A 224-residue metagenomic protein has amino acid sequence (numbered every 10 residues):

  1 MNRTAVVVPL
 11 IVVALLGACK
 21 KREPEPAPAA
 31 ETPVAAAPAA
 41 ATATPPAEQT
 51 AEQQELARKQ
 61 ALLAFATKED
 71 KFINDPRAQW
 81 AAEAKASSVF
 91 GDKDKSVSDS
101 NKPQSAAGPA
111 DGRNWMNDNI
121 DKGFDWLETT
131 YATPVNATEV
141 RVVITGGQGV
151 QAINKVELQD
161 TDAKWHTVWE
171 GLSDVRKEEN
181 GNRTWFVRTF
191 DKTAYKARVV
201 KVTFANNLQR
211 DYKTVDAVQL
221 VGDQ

Functional and structural regions predicted by a protein language model:
M1, R22-E23: Short, low-complexity patches enriched in S/T/P/G
M1-V7: Bacterial N-terminal signal peptides that target proteins for export
A5, W185, V200: A Trp-anchored, charged/polar loop motif used as the substrate-binding/catalytic surface of acyl/ester-handling
V7-V13: Sec-dependent N-terminal signal peptides
L15-A18: C-terminal motif of bacterial Sec signal peptides marking the signal peptidase cleavage site
R22, P28-A132, Q148-V150, V221: Disordered, acidic Ser/Thr/Pro-rich linker "stalks" and the adjacent N-terminal cap of the next globular domain
E52-L56, A107-K164, T189-Q224: Aromatic, loop-rich ligand-recognition surfaces of beta-strand-rich domains
W165-D191: Extracellular carbohydrate recognition and processing domains and analogous Trp-centered ligand-binding platforms
